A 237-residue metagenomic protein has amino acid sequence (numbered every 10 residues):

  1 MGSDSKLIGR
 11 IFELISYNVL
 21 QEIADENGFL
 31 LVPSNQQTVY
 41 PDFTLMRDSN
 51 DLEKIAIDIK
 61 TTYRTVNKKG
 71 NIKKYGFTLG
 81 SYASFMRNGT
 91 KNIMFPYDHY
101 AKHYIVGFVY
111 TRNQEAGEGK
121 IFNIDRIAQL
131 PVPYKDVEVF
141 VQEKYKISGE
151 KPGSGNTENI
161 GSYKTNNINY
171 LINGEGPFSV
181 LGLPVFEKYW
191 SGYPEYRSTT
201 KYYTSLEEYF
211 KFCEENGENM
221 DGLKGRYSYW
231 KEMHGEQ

Functional and structural regions predicted by a protein language model:
M1-I15, D25-T38, D48-L52, T61-Q237: Nucleic-acid endonuclease domains
F43, A56-T61: A generic, well-ordered mixed alpha/beta core segment in the N-terminal half of proteins
